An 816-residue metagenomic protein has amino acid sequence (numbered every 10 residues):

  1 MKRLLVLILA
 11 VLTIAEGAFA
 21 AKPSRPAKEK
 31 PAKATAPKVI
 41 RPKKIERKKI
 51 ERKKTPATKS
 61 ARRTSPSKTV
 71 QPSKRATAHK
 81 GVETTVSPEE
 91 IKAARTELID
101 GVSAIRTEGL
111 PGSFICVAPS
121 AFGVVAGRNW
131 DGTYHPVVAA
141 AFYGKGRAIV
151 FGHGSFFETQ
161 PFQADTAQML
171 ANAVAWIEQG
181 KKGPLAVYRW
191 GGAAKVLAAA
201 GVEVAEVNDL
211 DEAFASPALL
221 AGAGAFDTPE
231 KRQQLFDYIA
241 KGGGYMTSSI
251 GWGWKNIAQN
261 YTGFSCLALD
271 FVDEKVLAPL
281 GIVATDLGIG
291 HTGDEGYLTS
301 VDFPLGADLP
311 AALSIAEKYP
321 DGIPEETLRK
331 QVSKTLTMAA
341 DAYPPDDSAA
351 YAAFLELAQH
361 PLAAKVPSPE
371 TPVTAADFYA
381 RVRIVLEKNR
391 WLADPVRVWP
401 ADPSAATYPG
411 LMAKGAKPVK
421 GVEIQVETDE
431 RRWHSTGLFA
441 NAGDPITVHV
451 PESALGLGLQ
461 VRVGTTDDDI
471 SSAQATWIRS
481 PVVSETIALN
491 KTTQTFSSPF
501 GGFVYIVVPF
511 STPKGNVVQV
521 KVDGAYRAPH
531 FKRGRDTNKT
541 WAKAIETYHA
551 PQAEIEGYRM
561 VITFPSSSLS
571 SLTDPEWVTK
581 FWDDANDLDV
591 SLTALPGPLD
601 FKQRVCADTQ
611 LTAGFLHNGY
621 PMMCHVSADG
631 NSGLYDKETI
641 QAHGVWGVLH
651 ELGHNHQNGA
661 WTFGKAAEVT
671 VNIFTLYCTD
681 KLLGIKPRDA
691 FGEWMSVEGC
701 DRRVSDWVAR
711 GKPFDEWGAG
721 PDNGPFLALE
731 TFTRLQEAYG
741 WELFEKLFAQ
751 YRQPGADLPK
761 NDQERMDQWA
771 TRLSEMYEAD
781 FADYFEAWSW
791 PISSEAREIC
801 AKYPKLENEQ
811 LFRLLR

Functional and structural regions predicted by a protein language model:
L9, T13-G17: Hydrophobic core
G81-R95, T107-C116, W130-G132, K145 (+4 more regions): Helical hinge/lid and interdomain linker segments adjacent to catalytic or ligand-binding clefts that mediate domain
T133-G144, P551-E554, L773: Short, surface-exposed beta-strand/loop micro-motifs that present aromatic residues
I289, G296-P403, Q552, E556-S570 (+1 more regions): Activation corresponds to long, low-complexity, non-globular regions
L305-Q331, T337, D341, I562 (+1 more regions): Active-site-proximal alpha-helical
S348, A352, E356, A363-M412 (+2 more regions): Beta/coil-rich, acidic/histidine-enriched accessory regions frequently appended to metallopeptidases
D394-A528: Beta-strand-enriched, solvent-exposed domains that form extended recognition/catalytic surfaces
W541-E737: Catalytic cores of extracellular degradative/oxidative enzymes
